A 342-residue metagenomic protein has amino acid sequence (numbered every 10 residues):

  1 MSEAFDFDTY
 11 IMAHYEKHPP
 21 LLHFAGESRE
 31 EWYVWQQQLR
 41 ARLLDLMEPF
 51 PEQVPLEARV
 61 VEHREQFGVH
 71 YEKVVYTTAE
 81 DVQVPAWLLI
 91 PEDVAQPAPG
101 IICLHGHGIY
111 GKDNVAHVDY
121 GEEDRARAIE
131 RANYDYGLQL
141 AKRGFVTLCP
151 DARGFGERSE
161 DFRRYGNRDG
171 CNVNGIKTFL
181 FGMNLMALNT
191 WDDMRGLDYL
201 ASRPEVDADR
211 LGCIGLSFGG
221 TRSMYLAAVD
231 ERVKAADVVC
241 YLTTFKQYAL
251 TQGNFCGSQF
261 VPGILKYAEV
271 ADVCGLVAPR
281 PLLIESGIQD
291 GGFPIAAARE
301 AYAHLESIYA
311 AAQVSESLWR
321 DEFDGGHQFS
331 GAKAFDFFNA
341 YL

Functional and structural regions predicted by a protein language model:
M1-H70, T78: N-terminal targeting or regulatory segments adjacent to alpha/beta-hydrolase or S9 domains
R64-E122: Glycine-rich active-site/cofactor-binding loop and its immediate structural neighborhood
Q96, L104-W191, A201-S202, Y248-T251: Cap/lid segment of the alpha/beta-hydrolase catalytic domain
V173-L180, R195, K234-C274, P279 (+2 more regions): Mobile cap/lid helix-loop segments that gate and shape the active-site cleft of serine hydrolases
E205-S217: Alpha/beta-hydrolase fold nucleophile elbow
G215-A227: Glycine-rich nucleophile elbow surrounding the catalytic serine of serine-hydrolase chemistry
V277, I284-S286: Short beta-strand/loop motif that positions the catalytic acidic residue of the alpha/beta-hydrolase fold
A303-L342: C-terminal catalytic histidine-bearing segment of alpha/beta-hydrolase fold enzymes
